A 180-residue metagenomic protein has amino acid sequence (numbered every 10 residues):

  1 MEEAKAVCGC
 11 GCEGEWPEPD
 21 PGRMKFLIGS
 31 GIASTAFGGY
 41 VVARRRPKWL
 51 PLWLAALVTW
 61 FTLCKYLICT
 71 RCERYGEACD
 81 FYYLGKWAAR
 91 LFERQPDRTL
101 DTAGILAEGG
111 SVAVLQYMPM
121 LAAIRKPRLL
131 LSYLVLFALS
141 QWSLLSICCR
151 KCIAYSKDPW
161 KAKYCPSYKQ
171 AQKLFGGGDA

Functional and structural regions predicted by a protein language model:
M1-A33, Q95-P96, G177: Cytosolic-side membrane-entry/anchor segment at the start of a transmembrane helix
A4, L63-R94, C148-A180: Membrane-proximal soluble regions of multi-pass membrane proteins
K25-A56: Long, hydrophobic N-terminal alpha-helical segment
G29-A36, R98-M120: Core segments of transmembrane alpha-helices that mediate helix-helix packing or line hydrophobic substrate/ligand
V42-L54, A122-L136: Hydrophobic alpha-helical transmembrane segments
K48-R74, A138-S146: Hydrophobic alpha-helical membrane-embedded segments
A55-W60, F92-R98: Ferredoxin-like iron-sulfur electron-transfer modules
A122-K126, Y133-K161, Q172: Eukaryotic polytopic
